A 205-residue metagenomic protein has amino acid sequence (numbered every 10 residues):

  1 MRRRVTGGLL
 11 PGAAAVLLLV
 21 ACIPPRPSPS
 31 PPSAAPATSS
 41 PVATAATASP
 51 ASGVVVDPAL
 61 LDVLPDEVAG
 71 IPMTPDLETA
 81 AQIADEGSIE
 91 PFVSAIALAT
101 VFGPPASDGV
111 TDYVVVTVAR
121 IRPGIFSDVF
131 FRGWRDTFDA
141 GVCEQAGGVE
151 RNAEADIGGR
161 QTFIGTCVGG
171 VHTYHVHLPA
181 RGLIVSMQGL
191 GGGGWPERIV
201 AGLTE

Functional and structural regions predicted by a protein language model:
M1-G12: Bacterial N-terminal signal peptides that target proteins for export
L19-A21: C-terminal motif of bacterial Sec signal peptides marking the signal peptidase cleavage site
I23-T100, D156-I157, V200: N-terminal "mature-domain start" segment
L60, F126, F130, W134 (+1 more regions): Stable alpha-helical elements in mature extracytoplasmic
D76-A80, S127-V176: Short Gly/Thr-rich strand-loop-strand
I96-G133: A short acidic-to-branched-hydrophobic micro-motif
R122, D136-D139, T204-E205: Sec-exported extracytoplasmic/periplasmic mature domains
A155-E205: Extracellularly exposed regions in secreted/surface proteins, prominently low-complexity, repeat-rich
